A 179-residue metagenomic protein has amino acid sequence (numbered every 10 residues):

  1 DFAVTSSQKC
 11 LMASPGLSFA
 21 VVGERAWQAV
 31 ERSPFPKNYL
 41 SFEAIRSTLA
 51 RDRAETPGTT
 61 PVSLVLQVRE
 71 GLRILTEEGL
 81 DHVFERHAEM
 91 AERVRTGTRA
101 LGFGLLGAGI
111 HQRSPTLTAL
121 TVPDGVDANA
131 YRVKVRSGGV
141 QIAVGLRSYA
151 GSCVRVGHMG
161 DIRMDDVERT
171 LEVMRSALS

Functional and structural regions predicted by a protein language model:
D1-Q8: Conserved active-site segment immediately N-terminal to the catalytic lysine that forms the internal aldimine
L11-T96, A100: Active-site C-terminal subdomain of aminotransferase-like
V22, L120-D124, H158: Short beta-strand-to-loop capping motifs
A91, H111-L117, R147-R155: Small/polar glycine-rich anion-binding or flexible loop at a beta-alpha turn
F103-G107, V140-G145: A short linear hydrophobic-aromatic micro-motif
G104-V135: Conserved PLP-binding catalytic core of the aspartate aminotransferase-like
A130-G138, T170-M174: Short amphipathic alpha-helices in soluble, non-transmembrane regions that often serve as interface/regulatory elements
S148, S152-S179: PLP-dependent enzyme catalytic core of the Aspartate aminotransferase-like
